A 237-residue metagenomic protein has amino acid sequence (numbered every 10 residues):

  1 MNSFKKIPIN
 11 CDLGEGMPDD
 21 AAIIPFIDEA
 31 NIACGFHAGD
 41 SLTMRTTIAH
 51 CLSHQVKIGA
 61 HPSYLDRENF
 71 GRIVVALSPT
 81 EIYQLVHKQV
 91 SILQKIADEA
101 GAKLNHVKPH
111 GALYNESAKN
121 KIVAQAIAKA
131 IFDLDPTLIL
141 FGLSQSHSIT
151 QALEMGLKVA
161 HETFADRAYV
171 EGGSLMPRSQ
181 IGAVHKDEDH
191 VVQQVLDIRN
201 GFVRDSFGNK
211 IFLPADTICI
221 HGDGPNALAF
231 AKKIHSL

Functional and structural regions predicted by a protein language model:
M1-K57, K95-E99: N-terminal glycine-/serine-/threonine-rich phosphate-binding loop
D12, H61, V107, I220: Conserved, mostly hydrophobic/aromatic
D20, G39-L52, A118-A126, S144-M155: Active-site-adjacent beta->alpha loops and helix N-cap segments on the catalytic face of soluble alpha/beta enzymes
E29-A38, N69-Y83, S117-K121, L134 (+1 more regions): Glycine-rich tight-turn/loop motif centered on a GG-T
C51, A227-L237: C-terminal helical cap(s) of enzyme catalytic domains, especially alpha/beta-barrels
R67-P109: Glycine/small-residue-rich loop that forms an oxyanion/phosphate-binding "nest" at active or ligand-binding sites
A100-H147: Hydrophobic, well-structured mid-protein blocks that either form specific transmembrane helices
Q145-V203: Active-site rim beta-loop-alpha module in soluble metabolic enzymes
